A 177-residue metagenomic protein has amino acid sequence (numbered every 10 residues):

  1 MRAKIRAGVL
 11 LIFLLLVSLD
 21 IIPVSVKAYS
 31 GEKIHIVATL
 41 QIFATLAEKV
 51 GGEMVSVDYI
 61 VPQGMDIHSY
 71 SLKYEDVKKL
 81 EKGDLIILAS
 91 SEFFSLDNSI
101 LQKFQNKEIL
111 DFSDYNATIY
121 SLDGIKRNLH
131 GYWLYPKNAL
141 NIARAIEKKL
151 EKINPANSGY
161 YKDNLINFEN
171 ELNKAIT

Functional and structural regions predicted by a protein language model:
M1-A3: N-terminal secretory signal peptides that target proteins for export/translocation
R6-L11, L16-T177: Extracytoplasmic metal-acquisition and chelation regions
